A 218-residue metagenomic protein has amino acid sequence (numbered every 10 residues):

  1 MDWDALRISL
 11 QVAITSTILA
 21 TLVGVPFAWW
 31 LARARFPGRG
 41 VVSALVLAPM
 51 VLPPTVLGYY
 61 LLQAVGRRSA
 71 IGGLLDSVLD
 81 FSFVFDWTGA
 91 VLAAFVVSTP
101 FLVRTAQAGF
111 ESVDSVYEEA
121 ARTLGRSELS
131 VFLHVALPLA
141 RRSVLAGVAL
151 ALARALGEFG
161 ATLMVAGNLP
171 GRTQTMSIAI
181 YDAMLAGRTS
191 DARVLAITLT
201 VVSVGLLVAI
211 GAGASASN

Functional and structural regions predicted by a protein language model:
M1-D4, V165-V204: Interhelical loop and adjacent transmembrane-helix boundary motif in polytopic membrane transport permeases
D2-L31, M50, F95: Transmembrane alpha-helix signature in integral membrane proteins
I18, F101-A106, F110, D114 (+3 more regions): Transmembrane alpha-helices
V23, L45-P54, D80-Q107, P138-R142 (+3 more regions): Faces of alpha-helical transmembrane segments in polytopic inner-membrane proteins
F27-L61, E118: Cytoplasmic-entry segments and transmembrane alpha-helices of multi-pass inner-membrane transporters
G38, P100, R104-R126, T189 (+1 more regions): C-terminal transmembrane helix and the adjacent membrane-cytosol boundary/short C-terminal tail of inner/organellar
G58-F95, A166-L169: Membrane-interfacial helix termini and adjacent extracytoplasmic/periplasmic loops of multi-pass transporters
Y59, G66-R67, V144-D182: Non-cytoplasmic
